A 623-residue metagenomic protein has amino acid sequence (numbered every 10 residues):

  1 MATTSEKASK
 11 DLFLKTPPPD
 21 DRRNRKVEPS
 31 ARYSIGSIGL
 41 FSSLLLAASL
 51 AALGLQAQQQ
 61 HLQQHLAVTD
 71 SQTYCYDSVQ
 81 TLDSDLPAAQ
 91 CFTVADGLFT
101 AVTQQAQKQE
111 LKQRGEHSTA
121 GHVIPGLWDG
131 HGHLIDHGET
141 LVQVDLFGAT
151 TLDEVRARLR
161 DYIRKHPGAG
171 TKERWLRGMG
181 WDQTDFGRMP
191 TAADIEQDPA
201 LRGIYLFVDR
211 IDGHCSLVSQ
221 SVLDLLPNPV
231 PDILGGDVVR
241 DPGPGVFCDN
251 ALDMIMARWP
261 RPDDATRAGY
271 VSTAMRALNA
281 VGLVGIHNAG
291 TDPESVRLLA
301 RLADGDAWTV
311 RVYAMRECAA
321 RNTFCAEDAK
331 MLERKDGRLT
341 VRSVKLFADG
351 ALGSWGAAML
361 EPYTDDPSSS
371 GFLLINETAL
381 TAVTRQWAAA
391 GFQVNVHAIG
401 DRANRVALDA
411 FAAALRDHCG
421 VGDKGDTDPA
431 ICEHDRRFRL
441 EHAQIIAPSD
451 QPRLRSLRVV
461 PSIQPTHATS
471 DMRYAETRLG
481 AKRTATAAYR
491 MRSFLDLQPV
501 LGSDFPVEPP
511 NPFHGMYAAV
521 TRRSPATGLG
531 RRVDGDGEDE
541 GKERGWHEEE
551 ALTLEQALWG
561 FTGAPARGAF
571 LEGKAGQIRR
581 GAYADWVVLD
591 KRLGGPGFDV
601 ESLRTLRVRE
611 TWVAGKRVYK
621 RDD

Functional and structural regions predicted by a protein language model:
A2-E327, R342, L346, A351-A403 (+4 more regions): Divalent metal-binding segments
D70, Q90, K574-Q577, V608: Short, conserved secondary-structure segments in the cores of folded domains
V102, G178, W586-L589, K620: A generic structural signal for residues embedded in beta-strands
I195-G203, K335-G337, D366-P367, P452-A475: Extended low-complexity acidic/polar segments
G269, R385-N395, R402-F438, H442-A443 (+4 more regions): His/Asp/Glu-enriched, well-ordered alpha-helical/loop segment that forms or immediately abuts the divalent-metal
L302-D306, A329-L339, E433, L454-R458: Acidic (Asp/Glu)-rich catalytic clusters
L593-S602: Short, Lys/Arg- and Gly-enriched loop/turn segments at beta-strand edges
L606-D623: Short peripheral tails and domain-boundary helices/loops at the edges of structured domains
